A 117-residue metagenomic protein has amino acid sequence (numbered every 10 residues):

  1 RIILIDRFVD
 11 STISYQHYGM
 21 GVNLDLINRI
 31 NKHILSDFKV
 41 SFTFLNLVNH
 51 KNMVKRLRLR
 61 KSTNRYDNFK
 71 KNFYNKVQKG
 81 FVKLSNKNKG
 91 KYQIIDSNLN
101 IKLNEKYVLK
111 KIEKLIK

Functional and structural regions predicted by a protein language model:
R1-I3: Loop/turn-to-beta-strand initiation segments
R7-K79: A glycine- and Lys/Arg-enriched "phosphate-lid" helix/loop adjacent to the NTP-binding pocket of small-molecule kinases
K51-K117: NTP-dependent small-molecule kinase module
